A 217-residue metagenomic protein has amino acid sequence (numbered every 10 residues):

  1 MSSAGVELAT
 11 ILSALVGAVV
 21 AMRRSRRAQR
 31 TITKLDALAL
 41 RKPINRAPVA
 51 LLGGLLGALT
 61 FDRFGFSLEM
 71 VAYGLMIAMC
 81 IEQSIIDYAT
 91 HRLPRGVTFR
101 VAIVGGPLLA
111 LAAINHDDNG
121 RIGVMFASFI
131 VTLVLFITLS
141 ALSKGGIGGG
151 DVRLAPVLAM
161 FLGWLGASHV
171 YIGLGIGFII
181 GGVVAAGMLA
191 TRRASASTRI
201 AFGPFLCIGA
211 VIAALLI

Functional and structural regions predicted by a protein language model:
M1-I217: A membrane-topology feature that recognizes alpha-helical transmembrane segments and their immediate juxtamembrane
